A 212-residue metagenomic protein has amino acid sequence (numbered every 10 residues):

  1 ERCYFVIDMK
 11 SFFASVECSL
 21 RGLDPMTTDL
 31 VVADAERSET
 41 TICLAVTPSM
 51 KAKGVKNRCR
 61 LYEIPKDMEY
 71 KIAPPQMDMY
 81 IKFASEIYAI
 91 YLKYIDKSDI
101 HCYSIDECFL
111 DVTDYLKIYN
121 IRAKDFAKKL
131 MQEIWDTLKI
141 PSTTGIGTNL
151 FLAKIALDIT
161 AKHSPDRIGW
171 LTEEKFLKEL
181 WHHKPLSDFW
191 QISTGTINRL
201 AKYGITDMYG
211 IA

Functional and structural regions predicted by a protein language model:
E1-F109: Residues that scaffold, gate, or flank divalent-cation-dependent active/transport sites
C3-F5, T28, C108, I140-S142 (+2 more regions): Structural beta-strand/beta-sheet cores of well-ordered domains, especially the beta-sheet scaffolds that support
D8, D106, T144, W181-A212: Helix-hairpin-helix
S15-E17, T113-D114, L152: Active-site-proximal flexible loops/turns
E86, I90-Y94, K129-L138, R199 (+1 more regions): Generic non-transmembrane alpha-helical segments
I105-D111, T148-A153: Short, conserved phosphate-binding/catalytic loop or strand-edge motifs used in phosphoryl-/nucleotidyl-transfer
L110-M131, A201-G204: Catalytic palm subdomain of template-directed nucleic-acid polymerases, centered on the conserved carboxylate motif
R122-S187: Long, highly charged, low-complexity intrinsically disordered interaction regions that mediate electrostatic DNA/RNA
